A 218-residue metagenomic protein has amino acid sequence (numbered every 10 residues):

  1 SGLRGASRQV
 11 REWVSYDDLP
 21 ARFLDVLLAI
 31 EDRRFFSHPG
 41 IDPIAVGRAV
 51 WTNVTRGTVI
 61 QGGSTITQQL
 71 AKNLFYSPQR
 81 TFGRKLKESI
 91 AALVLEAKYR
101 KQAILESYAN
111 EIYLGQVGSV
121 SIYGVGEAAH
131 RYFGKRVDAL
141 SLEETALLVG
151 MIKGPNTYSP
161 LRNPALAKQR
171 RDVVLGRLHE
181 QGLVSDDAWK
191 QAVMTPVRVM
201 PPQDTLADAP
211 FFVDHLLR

Functional and structural regions predicted by a protein language model:
S1-R218: Juxtamembrane regions of bacterial inner-membrane/periplasmic proteins, predominantly the peptidoglycan biogenesis
